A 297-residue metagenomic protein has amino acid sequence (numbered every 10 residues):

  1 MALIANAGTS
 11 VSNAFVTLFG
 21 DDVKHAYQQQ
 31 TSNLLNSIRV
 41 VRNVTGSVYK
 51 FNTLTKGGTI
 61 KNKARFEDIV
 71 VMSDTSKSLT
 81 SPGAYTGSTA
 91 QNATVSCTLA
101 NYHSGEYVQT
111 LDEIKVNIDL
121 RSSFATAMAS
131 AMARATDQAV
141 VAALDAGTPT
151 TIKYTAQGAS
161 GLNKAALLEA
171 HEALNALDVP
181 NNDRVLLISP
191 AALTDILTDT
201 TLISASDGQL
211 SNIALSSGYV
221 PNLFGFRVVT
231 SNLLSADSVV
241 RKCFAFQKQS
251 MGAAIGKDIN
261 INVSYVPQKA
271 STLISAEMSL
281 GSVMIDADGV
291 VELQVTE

Functional and structural regions predicted by a protein language model:
M1-T94, V290, Q294-E297: N-terminal "assembly arms/tails" that initiate or stabilize quaternary assembly in self-assembling proteins
A2-A7, R39-G46, K61-D68, S130-L162 (+3 more regions): Signature of extracytoplasmic/envelope-associated structural regions
A2-A7, V263-E297: Extended, compositionally biased alpha-helical segments that mediate assembly or anchoring
T59-N62, V116, D195-T198, A205 (+1 more regions): Short helix/loop capping segments that flank catalytic or ligand/cofactor-binding pockets
Q91-I114: Short acidic, glycine/tyrosine-flanked loop/strand segments centered on an H-E-D-like triad
V108-V179, E292-E297: Alpha-helical scaffold segments that mediate packing/assembly in large oligomeric complexes
T148-S217: Extended, solvent-exposed, turn-rich assembly/linker loops in the middle of proteins
S217-S264: Glycine/small-residue-rich hydrophobic helix-like segments
